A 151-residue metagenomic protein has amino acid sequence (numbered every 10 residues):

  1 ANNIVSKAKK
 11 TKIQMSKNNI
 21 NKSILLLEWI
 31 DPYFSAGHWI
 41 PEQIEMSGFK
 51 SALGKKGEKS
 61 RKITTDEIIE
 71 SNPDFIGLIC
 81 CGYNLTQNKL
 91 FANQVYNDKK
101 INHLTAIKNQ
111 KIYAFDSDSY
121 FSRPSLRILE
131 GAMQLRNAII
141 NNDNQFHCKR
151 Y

Functional and structural regions predicted by a protein language model:
A1-Y151: N-terminal ligand-binding lobe of clamshell/alpha-beta domains
